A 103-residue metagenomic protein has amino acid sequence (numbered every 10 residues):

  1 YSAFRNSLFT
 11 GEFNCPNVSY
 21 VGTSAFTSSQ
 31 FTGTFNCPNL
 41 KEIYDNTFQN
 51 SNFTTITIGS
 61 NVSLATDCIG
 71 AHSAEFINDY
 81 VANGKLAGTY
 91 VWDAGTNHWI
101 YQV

Functional and structural regions predicted by a protein language model:
Y1-R5, G22-T27, Y44-T47: Consensus positions within tandem repeat domains that build extended binding/scaffold surfaces
A3, T66-I69: Predominantly extracellular/luminal carbohydrate-interaction, adhesion, and secreted-enzyme modules that are
R5, F48, G84, A94-T96: Generic alpha-helical secondary structure signal
S7-Y20, Q30-E42, S51-L64, A74-T89: Structural signature of tandem-repeat unit edges
T55, C68, Y101: Polar, enzyme-active/binding microenvironments
D67, S73, D93: Extended interaction regions within the primary functional domain
T89-V103: A recurrent domain-boundary module in secreted/ectodomain proteins
